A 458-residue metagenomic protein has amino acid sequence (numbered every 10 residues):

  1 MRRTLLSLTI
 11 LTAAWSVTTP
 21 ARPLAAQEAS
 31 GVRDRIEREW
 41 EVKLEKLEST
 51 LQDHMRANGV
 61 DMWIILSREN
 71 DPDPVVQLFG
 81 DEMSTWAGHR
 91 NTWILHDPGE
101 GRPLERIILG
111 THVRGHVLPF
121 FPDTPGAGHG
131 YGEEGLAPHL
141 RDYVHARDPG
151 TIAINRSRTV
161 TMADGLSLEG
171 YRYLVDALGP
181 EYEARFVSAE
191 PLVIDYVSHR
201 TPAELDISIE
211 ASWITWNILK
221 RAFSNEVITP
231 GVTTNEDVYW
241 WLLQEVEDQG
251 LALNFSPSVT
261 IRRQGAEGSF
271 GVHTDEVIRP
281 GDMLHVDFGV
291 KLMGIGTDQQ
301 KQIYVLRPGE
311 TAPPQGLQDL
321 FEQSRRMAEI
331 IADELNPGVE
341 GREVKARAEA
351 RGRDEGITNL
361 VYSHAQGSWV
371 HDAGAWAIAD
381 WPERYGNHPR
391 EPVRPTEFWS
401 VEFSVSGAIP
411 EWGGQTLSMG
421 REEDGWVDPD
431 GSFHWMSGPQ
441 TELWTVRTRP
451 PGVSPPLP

Functional and structural regions predicted by a protein language model:
M1-T4: Positively charged n-region of N-terminal signal peptides that target proteins for export
S7-T19: Bacterial N-terminal signal peptides
A21-A26: Boundary at the C-terminal end of the N-terminal hydrophobic targeting segment
Q27-P458: Active-site neighborhoods and metal-handling regions in enzymes and metal-associated proteins
